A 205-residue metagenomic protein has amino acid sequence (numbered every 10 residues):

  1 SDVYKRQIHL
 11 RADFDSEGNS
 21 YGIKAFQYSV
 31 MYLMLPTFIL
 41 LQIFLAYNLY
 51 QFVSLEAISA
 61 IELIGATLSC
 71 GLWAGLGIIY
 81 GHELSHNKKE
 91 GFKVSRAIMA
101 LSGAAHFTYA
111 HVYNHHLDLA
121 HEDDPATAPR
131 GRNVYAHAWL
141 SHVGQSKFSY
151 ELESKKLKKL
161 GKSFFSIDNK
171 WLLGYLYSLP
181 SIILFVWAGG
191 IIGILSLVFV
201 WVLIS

Functional and structural regions predicted by a protein language model:
V3-Y4: Short, small-residue-biased leader/transition segments that mark boundaries at the very start of proteins
Q7-D15, L40-I61, I79-E83: Transmembrane alpha-helix boundary signature
D15-T37: Juxtamembrane helix-capping/reentrant segments at transmembrane boundaries
S29-L45, S69-W73, L140: Hydrophobic alpha-helical transmembrane segments of multi-pass integral membrane proteins
L33-Q42, L172-L184: Core segments of transmembrane alpha-helices that mediate helix-helix packing or line hydrophobic substrate/ligand
E56-A66, L72-G103: Membrane-interface helix-loop-helix junctions at boundaries between adjacent transmembrane segments
G91-K159: Membrane-proximal soluble regions of multi-pass membrane proteins
V186-I194: Transmembrane helix interruption/hinge and helix-loop junction motifs
